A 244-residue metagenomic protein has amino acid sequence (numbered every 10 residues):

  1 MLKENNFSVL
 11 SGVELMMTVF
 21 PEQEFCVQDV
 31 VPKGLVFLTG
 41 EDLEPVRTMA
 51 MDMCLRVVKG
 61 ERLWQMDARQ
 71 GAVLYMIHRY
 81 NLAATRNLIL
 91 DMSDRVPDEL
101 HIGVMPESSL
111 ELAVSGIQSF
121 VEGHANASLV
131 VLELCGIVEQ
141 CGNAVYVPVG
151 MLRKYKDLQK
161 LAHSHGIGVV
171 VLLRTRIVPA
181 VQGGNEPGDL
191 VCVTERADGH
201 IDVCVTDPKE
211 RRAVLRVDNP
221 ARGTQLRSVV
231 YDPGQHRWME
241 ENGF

Functional and structural regions predicted by a protein language model:
L2-R95, Q118: The Walker A/P-loop phosphate-binding site
K3-F7, A68-R153, K160, G234-H236 (+1 more regions): Conserved inter-motif catalytic segment of the P-loop NTP-binding fold
E14-M17, P106-S108, Y146-P148, V178-V181: Short, flexible loop segments at the rims of nucleotide/cofactor-binding pockets, characterized by
F25, V145, V149, P187: Charge-dense, low-complexity intrinsically disordered segments
L35-V36, L100, L129, V169: Structural motif
F37, L43, L152-G243: Phosphate-binding/switch region of NTP-binding enzymes
